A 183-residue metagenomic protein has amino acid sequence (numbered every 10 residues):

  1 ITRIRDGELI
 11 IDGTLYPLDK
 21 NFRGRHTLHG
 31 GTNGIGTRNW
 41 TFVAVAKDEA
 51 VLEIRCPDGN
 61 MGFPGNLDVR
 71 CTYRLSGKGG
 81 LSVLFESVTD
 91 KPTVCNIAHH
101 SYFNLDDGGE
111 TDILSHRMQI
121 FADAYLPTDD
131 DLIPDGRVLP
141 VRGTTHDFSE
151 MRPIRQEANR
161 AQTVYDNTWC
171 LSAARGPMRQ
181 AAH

Functional and structural regions predicted by a protein language model:
I1-H183: An exposed, glycine/acidic-rich loop-and-rim segment of catalytic or binding clefts
